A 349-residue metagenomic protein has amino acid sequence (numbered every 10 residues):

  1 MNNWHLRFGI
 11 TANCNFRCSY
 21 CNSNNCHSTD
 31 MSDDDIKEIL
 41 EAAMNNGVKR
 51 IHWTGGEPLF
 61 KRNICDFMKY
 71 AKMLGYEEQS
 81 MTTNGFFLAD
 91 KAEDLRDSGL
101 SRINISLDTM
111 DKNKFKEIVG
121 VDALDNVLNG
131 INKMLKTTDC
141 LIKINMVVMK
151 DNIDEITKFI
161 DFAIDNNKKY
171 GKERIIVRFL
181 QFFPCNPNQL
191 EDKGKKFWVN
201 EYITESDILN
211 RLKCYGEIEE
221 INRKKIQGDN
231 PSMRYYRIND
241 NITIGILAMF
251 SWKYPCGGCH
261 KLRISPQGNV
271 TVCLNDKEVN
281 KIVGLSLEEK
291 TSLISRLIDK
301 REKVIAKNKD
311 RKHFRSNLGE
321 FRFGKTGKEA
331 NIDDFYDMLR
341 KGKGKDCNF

Functional and structural regions predicted by a protein language model:
M1-D34, C273: Canonical Radical SAM [4Fe-4S] cluster-binding loop centered on the CxxxCxxC motif and its immediate flanking residues
M1-R7, R17-S19, N45, M233-G245 (+1 more regions): N-terminal [4Fe-4S]-dependent radical SAM core
H5, G9, N22, H52 (+3 more regions): Conserved beta-strand segments that form the floor/walls of ligand-binding pockets within enzyme and binding domains
I10, V177, G268: Residue-level signature of catalytic and energy-coupling elements of molecular machines, predominantly ATP/GTP-dependent
R17, G55, Q267-G268: Residue-level recognition of short loop/turn positions
C26, D111-I118, N186-E191: A short acidic, helix-capping loop that chelates divalent metal ions and anchors anionic groups
D33-W53, E57, K61-L180: Radical SAM/AdoMet-radical enzyme domain recognition
P184-R322: Accessory C-terminal segments flanking Radical SAM cores
